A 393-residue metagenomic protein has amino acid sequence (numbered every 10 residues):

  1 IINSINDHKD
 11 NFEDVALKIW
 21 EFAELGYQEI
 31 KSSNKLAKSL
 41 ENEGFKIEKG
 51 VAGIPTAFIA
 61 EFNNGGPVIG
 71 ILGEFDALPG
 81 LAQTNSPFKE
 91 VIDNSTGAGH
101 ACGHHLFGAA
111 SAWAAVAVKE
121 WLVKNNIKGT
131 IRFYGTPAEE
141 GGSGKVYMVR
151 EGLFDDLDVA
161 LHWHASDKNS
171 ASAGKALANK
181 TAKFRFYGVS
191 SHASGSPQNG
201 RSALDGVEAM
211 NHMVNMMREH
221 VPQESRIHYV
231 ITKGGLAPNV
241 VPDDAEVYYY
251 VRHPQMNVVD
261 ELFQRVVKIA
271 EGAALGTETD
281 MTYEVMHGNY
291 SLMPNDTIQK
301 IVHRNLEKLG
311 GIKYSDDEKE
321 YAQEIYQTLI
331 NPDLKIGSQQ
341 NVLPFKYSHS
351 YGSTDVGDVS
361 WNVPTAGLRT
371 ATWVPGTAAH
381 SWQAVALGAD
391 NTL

Functional and structural regions predicted by a protein language model:
I2-H100, A109-G129: Acidic/His- and Gly-rich active-site-bordering loop/insert found across diverse amide/peptide-bond hydrolases
H8-N11, V15, Q28, S32-S39 (+16 more regions): General structural feature for long, well-ordered alpha-helical segments within catalytic domains of soluble enzymes
E48-G50, E139, S172-A176, K346-S350: Short Gly/Pro-enriched turn/cap motifs at secondary-structure boundaries
T56, K89-G99, H105-L106, L122-P242 (+1 more regions): Histidine/acidic-residue-rich, glycine-tolerant segments that coordinate divalent metal ions
L72, Y187, G367-A371: Non-cysteine beta-strand/loop elements that form the S-adenosyl-L-methionine
D76-E90, K175-R185, W373-H380: Acidic-glycine-rich active-site phosphate/pyrophosphate-binding loop
E208-L393: Metal-dependent amide/peptide-bond hydrolase catalytic core, centered on the "pita-bread" metallohydrolase fold
